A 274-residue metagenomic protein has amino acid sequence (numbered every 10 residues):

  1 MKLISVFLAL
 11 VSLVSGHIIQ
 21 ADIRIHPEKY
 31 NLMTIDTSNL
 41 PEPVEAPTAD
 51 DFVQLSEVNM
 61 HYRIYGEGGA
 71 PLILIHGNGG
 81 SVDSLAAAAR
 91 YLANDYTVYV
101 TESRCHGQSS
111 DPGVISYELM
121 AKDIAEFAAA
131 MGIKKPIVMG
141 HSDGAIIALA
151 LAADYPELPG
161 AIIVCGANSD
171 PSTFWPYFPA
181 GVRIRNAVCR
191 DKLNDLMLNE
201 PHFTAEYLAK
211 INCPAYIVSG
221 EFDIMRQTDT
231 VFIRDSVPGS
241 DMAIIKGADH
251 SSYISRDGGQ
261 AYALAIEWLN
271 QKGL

Functional and structural regions predicted by a protein language model:
L3-L10, V14-A70, N270-L274: Alpha/beta-hydrolase fold catalytic core
V58, I64-Q108: Conserved HGGG/HGGXW glycine-rich cap/lid loop of the alpha/beta-hydrolase fold
S103-I137: Active-site loop/oxyanion-hole signature of alpha/beta-hydrolase fold enzymes
K134-P171: Conserved hydrolase catalytic core segment
K192-Y207: Active-site nucleophile elbow and catalytic-triad environment of alpha/beta-hydrolase enzymes
I211, I217-S219: Short beta-strand/loop motif that positions the catalytic acidic residue of the alpha/beta-hydrolase fold
I224-D229: Conserved alpha/beta-hydrolase "acid-adjacent" motif
G247-L274: Catalytic active-site module of serine/aspartate enzymes centered on a nucleophile-bearing elbow/loop
